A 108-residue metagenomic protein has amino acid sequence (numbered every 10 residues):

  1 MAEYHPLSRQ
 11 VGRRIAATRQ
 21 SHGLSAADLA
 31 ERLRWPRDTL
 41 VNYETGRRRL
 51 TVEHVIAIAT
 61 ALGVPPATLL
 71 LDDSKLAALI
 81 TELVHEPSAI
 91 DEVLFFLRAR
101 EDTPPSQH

Functional and structural regions predicted by a protein language model:
M1-S21: A short, Lys/Arg-rich alpha-helix, primarily the initiator
R14, S25, T51-H54, P65: Residues that mark the N-terminal boundary/hinge immediately upstream of a DNA-recognition element
G23-T45, A57: Short alpha-helical DNA-recognition segment
R34, E53-T68: DNA major-groove recognition helix of helix-turn-helix/homeodomain DNA-binding modules
S74-H108: Interfacial/linker helices and their anchor residues that mediate assembly or domain coupling
